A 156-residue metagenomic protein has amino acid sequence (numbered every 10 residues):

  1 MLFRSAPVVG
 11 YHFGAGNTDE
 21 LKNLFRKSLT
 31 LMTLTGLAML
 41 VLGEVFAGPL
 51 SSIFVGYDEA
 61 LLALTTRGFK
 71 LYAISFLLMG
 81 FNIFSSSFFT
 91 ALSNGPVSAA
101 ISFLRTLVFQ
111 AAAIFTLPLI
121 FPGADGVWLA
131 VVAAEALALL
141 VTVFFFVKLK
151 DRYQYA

Functional and structural regions predicted by a protein language model:
M1-V41, V45-A47, M79-I101: Small-residue-rich hydrophobic transmembrane alpha-helices
M32, F69-Y72, F76, S102-F103 (+1 more regions): Residue-level recognition of transmembrane alpha-helices in multi-pass small-molecule transporters/permeases
T35, M39, G43, S75 (+2 more regions): Alpha-helical transmembrane segments of multipass membrane proteins
L40-E59, T66: Short membrane-interface helical motifs at transmembrane helix boundaries in multi-pass membrane transporters
G43, S87, A113-P118, T142-F146: Structural signal for membrane-spanning alpha-helices in multi-pass inner-membrane proteins, emphasizing helix cores
P49, T106-L140, Q154: Membrane-interface helix-loop junctions in multi-pass transport and translocation proteins
I53, D151-A156: Short, Lys/Arg-enriched, Gly/Pro-containing loop segments at transmembrane-helix junctions of multi-pass membrane
E59-S85: Alpha-helical transmembrane segments of multi-pass membrane proteins
